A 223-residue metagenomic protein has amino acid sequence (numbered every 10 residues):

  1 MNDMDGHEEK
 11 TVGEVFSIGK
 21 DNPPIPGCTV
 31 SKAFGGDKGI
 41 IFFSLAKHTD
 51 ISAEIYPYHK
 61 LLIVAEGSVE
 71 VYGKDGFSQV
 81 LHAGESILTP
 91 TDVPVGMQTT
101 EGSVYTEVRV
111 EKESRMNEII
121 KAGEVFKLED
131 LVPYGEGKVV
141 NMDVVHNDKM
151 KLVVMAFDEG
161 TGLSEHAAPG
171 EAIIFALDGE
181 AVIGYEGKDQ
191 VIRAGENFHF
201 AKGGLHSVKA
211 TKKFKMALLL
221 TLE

Functional and structural regions predicted by a protein language model:
M1-G39, H82-A83, G102-V104, R109-K149: A short, N-terminal "cap"/entry segment at the start of jelly-roll beta-barrel domains of the cupin/DSBH fold
P23-T29, G36-Y56, G137-N141, K151-A168 (+1 more regions): Conserved short histidine dyad/triad with adjacent acidic residue
Y58-K74, P169-E186: Glycine- and acidic-residue-biased ligand/ion/polar-headgroup-sensing regions
A65-E66, H82, E101, L177-D178 (+2 more regions): A cytosolic small-molecule/anion-sensing beta-strand core signal
D75-D92, E186-G203: Short acidic-glycine-tyrosine-enriched beta hairpin
T91-R115, K202-E223: Ligand-binding loop in jelly-roll beta-barrel domains
I119-E180, E186-G187: Conserved small-residue-rich
